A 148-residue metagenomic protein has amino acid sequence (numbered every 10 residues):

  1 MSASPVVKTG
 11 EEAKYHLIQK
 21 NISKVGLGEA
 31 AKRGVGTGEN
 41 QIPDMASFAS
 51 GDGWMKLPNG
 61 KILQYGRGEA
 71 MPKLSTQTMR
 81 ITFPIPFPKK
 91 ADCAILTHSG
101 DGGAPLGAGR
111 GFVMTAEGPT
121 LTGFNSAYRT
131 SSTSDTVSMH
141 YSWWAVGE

Functional and structural regions predicted by a protein language model:
M1-E148: Trimeric viral appendage architectures of receptor-binding fibers, tailspike depolymerases, and tail needles
